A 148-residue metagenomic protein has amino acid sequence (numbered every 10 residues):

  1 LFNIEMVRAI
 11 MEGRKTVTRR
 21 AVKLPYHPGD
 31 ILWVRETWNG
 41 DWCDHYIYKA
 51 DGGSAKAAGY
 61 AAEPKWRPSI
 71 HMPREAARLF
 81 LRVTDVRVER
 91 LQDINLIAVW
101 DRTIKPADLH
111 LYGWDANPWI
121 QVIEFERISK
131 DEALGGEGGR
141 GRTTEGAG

Functional and structural regions predicted by a protein language model:
L1-G148: Secondary-structure transition motif
